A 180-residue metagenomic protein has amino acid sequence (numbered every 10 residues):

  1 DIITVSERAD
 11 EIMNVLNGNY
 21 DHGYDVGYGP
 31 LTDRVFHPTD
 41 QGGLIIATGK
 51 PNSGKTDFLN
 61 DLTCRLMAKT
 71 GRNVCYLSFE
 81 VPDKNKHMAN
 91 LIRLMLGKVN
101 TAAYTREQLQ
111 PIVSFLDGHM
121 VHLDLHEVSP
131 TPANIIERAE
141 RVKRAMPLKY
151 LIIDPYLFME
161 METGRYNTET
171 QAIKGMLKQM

Functional and structural regions predicted by a protein language model:
D1-G97: The Walker A/P-loop phosphate-binding site
T70-G175: Conserved inter-motif catalytic segment of the P-loop NTP-binding fold
M176-M180: Catalytic-core regions built around general acid/base machinery
